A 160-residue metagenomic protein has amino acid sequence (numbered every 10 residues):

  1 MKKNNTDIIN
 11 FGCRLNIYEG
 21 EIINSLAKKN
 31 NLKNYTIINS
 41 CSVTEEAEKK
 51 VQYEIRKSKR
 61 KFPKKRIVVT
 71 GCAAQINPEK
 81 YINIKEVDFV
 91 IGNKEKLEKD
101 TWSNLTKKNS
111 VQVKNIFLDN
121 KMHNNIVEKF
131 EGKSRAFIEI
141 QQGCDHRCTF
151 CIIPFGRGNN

Functional and structural regions predicted by a protein language model:
M1-N160: Proteins enriched for Cys/Gly/acidic motifs involved in redox and nucleic-acid/cofactor modification
